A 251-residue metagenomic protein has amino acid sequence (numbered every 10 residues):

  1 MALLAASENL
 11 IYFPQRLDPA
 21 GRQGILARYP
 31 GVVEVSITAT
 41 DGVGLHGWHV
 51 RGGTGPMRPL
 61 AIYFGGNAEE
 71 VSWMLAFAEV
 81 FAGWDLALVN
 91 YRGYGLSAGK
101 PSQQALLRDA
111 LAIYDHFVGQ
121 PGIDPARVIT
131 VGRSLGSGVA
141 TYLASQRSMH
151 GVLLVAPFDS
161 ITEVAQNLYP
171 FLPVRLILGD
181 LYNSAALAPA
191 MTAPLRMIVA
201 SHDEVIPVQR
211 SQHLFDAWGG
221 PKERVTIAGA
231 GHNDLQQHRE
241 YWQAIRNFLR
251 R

Functional and structural regions predicted by a protein language model:
M1-S36: An N-terminal hydrophobic leader/cap segment in hydrolases
T40-H116: Membrane-embedded segments
F77, S184, A193, P207-D216: Short alpha-helix in the alpha/beta-hydrolase fold that links the catalytic acid
I123-S134: Alpha/beta-hydrolase fold nucleophile elbow
M149, L153-E163, D180-S184, A230: Active-site nucleophile loop of the alpha/beta-hydrolase fold
A190-T192, M197-D203: Short beta-strand/loop motif that positions the catalytic acidic residue of the alpha/beta-hydrolase fold
H202-I206, H232-N233: Acidic catalytic loop of the alpha/beta-hydrolase fold
A230-E240: Catalytic histidine-centered segment of alpha/beta-hydrolase-like enzymes
